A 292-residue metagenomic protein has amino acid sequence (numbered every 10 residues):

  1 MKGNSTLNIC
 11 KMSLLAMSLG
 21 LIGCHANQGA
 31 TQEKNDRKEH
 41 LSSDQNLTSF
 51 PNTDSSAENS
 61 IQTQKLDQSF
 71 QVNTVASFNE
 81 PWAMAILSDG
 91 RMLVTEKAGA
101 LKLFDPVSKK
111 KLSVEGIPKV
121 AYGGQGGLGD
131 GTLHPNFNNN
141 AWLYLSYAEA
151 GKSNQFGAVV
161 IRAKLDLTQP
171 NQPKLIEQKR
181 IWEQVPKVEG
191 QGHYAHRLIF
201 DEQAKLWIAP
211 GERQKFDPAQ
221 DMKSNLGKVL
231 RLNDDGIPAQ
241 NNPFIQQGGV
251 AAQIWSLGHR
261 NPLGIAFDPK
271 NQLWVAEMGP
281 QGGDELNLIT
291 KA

Functional and structural regions predicted by a protein language model:
K2-S13: Bacterial N-terminal signal peptides that target proteins for export
L14-L19: Hydrophobic helical h-region of N-terminal Sec-dependent signal peptides in bacterial secretory/periplasmic proteins
L21-G23: C-terminal motif of bacterial Sec signal peptides marking the signal peptidase cleavage site
H25-F216, Q272-G279: Acidic, Gly/Ser/Thr-rich repeat motifs that build Ca2+-stabilized beta-propeller blades
A98, F156-G157, A219, K223-G227 (+1 more regions): A detector of repeated loop/turn-to-beta-strand junctions in beta-rich toroidal repeat architectures
P106, A163-P173, L230-Q240, I289-A292: Short loop/turn segments immediately following beta-strands, especially the blade-tip and inter-blade linker loops
P186, Q191-H193, N241-G264: Short, surface-exposed recognition loops and adjoining beta-strand edges that mediate ligand/DNA contacts, enriched
V250-T290: Repeat-solenoid scaffold signature
